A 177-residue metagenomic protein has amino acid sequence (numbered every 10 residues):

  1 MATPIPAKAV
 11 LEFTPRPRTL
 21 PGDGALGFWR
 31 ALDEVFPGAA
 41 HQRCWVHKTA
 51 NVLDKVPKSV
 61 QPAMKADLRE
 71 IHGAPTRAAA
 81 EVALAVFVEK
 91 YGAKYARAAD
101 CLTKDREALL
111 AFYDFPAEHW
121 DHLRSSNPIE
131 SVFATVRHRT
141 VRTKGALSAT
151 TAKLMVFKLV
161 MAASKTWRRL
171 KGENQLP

Functional and structural regions predicted by a protein language model:
M1-P21, L26, R30-A31, V35-G38 (+1 more regions): RNase H-like nuclease fold core
T3, K8-V10, A40, D100 (+2 more regions): Intrinsic disorder/low-complexity segments
T3-I5, A9, C44, T76 (+1 more regions): Intrinsic-disorder/low-complexity, polar/charged segments
K8, L20-D23, L32, H47 (+5 more regions): Mobile genetic element proteins and their domesticated derivatives, centered on retroelements and DNA transposons
P17-L20, H41-C44, V60, A79 (+2 more regions): Short, surface-exposed helix-loop/turn micro-motifs enriched in polar/charged residues
L20-L26, A31-D67: Conserved beta-strand -> loop -> alpha-helix junction used to position metal-binding or nucleic-acid-contacting
G73-P177: Acidic/histidine-rich catalytic cores and adjacent linkers of DNA breakage/strand-transfer/modification proteins
